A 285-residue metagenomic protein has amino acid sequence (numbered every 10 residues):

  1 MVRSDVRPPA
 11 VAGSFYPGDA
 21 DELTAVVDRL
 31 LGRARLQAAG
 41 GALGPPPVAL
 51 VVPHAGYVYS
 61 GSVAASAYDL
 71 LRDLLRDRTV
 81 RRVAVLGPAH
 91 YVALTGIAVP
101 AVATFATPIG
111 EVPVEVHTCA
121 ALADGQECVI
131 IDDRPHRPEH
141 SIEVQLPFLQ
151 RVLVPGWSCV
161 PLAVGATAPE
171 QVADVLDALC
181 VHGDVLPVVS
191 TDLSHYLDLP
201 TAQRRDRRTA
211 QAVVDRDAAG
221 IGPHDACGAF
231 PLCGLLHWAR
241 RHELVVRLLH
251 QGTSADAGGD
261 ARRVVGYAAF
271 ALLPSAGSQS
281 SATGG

Functional and structural regions predicted by a protein language model:
V2-G258, A271-G284: Active-site histidine-anchored catalytic micro-motif
V264-A269: Short hydrophobic/aromatic beta-strand or adjacent loop that forms the aromatic wall/cage of a ligand/substrate-binding
